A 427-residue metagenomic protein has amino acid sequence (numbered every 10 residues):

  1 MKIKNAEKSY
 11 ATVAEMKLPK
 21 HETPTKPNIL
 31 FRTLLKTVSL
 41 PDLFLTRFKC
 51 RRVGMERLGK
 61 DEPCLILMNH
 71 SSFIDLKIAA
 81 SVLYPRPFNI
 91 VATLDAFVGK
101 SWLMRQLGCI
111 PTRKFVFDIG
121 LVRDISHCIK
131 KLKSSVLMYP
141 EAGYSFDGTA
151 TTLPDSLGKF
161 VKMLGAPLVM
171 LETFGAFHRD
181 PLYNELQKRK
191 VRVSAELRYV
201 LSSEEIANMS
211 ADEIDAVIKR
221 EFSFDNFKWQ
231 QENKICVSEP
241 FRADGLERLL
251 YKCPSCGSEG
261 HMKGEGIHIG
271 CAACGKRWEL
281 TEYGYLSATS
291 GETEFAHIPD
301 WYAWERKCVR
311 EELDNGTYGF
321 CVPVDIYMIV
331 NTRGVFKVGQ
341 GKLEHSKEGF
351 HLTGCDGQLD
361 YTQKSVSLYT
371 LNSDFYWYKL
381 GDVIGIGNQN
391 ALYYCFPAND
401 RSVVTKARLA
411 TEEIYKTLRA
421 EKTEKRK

Functional and structural regions predicted by a protein language model:
M1-V13, T353-C355: Soluble, non-transmembrane catalytic domains of enzymes that act on hydrophobic metabolites at membranes
K17-S39: Helix-enriched interaction subdomains in cytosolic or periplasmic regions, typified by TIR/SEFIR signaling/NADase cores
P27, F31, L35, F44-A216 (+13 more regions): Soluble catalytic domains of membrane acyltransferases
I66, L343-V383: Phosphoinositide-dependent membrane-docking surfaces
S238-E292: Cys/His-rich short segments
R277, F336, G357-Y361, Q389-S402: Short, surface-exposed beta-strand/loop "edge" segments at domain boundaries and coil↔beta transitions
R277-D360: Long, charge-rich boundary regions
S367-K427: Acidic, Ser/Thr- and proline-rich intrinsically disordered linker/docking segments of eukaryotic scaffolds
